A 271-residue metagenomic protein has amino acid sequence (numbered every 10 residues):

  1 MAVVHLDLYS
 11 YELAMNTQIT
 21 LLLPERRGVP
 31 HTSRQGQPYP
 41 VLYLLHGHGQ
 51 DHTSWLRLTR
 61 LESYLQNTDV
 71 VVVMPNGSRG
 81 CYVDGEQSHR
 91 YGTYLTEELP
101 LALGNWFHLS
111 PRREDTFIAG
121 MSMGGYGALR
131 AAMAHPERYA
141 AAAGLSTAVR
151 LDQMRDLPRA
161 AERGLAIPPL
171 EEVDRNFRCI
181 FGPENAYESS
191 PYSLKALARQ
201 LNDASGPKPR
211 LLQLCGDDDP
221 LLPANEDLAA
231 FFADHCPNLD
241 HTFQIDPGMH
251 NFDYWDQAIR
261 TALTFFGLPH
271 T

Functional and structural regions predicted by a protein language model:
M1-T271: Non-catalytic cap/lid and distal C-terminal segments of serine-dependent acyl enzymes
